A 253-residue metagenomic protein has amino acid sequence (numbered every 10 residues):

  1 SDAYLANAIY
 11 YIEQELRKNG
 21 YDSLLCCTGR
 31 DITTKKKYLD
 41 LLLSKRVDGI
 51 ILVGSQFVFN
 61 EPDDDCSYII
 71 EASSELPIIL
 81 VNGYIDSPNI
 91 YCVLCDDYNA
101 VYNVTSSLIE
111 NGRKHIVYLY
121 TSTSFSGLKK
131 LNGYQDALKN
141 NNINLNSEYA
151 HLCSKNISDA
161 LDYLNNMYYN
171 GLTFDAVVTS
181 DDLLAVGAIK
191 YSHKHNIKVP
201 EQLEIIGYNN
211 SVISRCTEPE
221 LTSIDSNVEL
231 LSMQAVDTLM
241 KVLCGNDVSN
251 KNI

Functional and structural regions predicted by a protein language model:
S1-N103, Y168-Y169: Alpha-helical recognition/docking segments in bacterial nutrient-uptake and carbohydrate-utilization systems
Y4-K18, A100-V104, F125-N144, D159 (+3 more regions): Short, solvent-exposed amphipathic alpha-helices that sit in or adjacent to ligand/effector-binding or catalytic
L16-C27, I116-Y118, Q135-L161: Short beta-strand elements in bilobed, periplasmic/extracellular small-molecule ligand-binding domains
D48, R113-H115, D175: Short acidic/polar active-site loop segments enriched in Thr and Asp
N89-Y118, L128, N132, D136 (+3 more regions): Hydrophobic alpha-helical segments within soluble ligand-binding/sensing domains
Y163-I253: Flexible loop/turn connectors
